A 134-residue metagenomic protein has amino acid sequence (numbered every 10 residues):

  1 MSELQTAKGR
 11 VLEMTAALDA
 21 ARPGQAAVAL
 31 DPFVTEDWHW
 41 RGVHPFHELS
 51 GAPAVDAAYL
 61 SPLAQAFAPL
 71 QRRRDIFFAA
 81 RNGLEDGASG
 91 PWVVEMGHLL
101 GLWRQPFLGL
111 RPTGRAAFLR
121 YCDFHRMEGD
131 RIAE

Functional and structural regions predicted by a protein language model:
M1-E134: C-terminal and inter-domain tail/linker signature
